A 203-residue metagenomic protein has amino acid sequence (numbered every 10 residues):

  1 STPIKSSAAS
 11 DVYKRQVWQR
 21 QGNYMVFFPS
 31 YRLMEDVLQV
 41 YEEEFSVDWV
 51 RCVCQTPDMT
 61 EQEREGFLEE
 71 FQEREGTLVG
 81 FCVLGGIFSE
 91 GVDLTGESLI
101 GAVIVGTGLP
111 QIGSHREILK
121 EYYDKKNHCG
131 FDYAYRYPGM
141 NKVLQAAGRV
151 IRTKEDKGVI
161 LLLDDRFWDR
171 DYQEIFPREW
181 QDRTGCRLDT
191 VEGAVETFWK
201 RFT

Functional and structural regions predicted by a protein language model:
S7-T203: ASCE RecA-like P-loop NTPase motor cores that couple ATP hydrolysis to mechanical translocation on nucleic acids
